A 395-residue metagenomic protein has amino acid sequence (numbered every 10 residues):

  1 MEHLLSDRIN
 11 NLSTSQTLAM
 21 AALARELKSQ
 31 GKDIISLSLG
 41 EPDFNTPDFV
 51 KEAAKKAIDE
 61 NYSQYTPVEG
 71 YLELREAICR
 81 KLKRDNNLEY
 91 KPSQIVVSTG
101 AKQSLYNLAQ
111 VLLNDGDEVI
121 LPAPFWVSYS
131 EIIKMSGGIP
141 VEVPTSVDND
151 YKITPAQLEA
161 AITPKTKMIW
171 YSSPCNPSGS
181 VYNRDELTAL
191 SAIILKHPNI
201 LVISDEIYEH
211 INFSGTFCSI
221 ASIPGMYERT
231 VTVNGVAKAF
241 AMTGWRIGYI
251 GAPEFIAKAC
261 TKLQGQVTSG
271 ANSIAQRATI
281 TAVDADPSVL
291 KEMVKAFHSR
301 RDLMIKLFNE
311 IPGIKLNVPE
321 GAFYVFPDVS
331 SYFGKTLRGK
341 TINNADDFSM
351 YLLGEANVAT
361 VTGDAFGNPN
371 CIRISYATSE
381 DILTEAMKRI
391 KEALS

Functional and structural regions predicted by a protein language model:
E2-L5, I9, S13-S15, M20-L23 (+4 more regions): PLP-dependent class I/II
S38-E41, K56-L74: A glycine-/small-polar-enriched, mobile loop at the entrance of the PLP active site in fold-type I
Y65-S98: Conserved N-terminal alpha-helix of the aminotransferase class I/II PLP-enzyme fold
